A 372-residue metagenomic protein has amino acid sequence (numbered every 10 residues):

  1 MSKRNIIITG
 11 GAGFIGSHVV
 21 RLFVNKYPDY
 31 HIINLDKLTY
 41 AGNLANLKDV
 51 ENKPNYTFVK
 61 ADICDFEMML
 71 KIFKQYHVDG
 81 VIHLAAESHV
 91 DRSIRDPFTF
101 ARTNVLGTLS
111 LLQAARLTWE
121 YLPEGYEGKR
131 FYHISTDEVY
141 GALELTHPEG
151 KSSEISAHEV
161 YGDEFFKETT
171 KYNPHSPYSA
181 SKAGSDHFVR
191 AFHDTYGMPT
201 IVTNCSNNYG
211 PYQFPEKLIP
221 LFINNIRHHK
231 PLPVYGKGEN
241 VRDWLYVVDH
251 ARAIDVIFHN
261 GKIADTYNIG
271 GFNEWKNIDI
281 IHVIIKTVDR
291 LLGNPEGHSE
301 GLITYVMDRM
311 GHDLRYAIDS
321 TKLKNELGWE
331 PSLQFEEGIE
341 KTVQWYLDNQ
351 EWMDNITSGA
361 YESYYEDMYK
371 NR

Functional and structural regions predicted by a protein language model:
M1-N208, F258, N277, K341 (+2 more regions): N-terminal Rossmann-like NAD(P)+-binding domain of SDR-like oxidoreductases, especially those catalyzing
K3-I6, V19, I32, A61-C64 (+3 more regions): C-terminal substrate-binding subdomain of Rossmann-fold SDR/epimerase-dehydratase oxidoreductases
P28, P54, P123, P148 (+7 more regions): Proline-rich intrinsically disordered, low-complexity coils
N43-N46, D96, F214-L218, I280 (+1 more regions): Residues at alpha-helix caps and immediate loop-helix transition turns in enzyme cores, especially N- and C-cap
A45, E144, Q213, L245 (+1 more regions): Short, well-ordered secondary-structure micro-motifs
M68, T99, L106, F214-L218 (+2 more regions): Residue-level recognition of oxygen-bearing side chains
T108, D186, L218, Y316-A317: Generic non-transmembrane alpha-helix signal with a bias for helix starts/N-cap capping motifs
P174-S181, P211, P215, I219 (+1 more regions): The catalytic Tyr-centered alpha-helix of NAD(P)H-dependent dehydrogenases
